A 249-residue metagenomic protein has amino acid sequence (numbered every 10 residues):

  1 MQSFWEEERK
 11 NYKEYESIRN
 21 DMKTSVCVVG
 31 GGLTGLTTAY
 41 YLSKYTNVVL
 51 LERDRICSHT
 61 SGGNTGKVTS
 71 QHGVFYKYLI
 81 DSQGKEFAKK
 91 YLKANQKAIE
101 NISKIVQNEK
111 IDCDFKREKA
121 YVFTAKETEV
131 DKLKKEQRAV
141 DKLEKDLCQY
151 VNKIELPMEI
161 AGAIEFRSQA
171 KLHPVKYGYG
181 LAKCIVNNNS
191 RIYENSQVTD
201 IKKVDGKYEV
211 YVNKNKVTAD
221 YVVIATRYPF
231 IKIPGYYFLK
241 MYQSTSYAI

Functional and structural regions predicted by a protein language model:
M1-E8, V74-D81, K104-G180: Flavin (FAD/FMN) cofactor-binding and adjacent substrate-gating region of FAD-dependent oxidoreductase domains
M1-V26, K44-Y45: Extreme N-terminal leader/targeting segments of oxidoreductases
M22-L50: N-terminal Rossmann-like FAD-binding beta1-loop-alpha1 element of flavoenzymes
S43-G63: Glycine-rich FAD pyrophosphate-binding loop
H59, G63-A94: Glycine-rich active-site loop/strand segments that organize a redox cofactor
V68, H72-G73, E118-F123, F238-I249: Central beta-strand plus flanking loop segment that forms part of the substrate or channel wall within the catalytic
R138-L143, A163-Y221, A225: Helical element adjacent to the flavin cofactor pocket in flavoenzyme catalytic cores
K214-I249: Central helical "cap/lid" subdomain
